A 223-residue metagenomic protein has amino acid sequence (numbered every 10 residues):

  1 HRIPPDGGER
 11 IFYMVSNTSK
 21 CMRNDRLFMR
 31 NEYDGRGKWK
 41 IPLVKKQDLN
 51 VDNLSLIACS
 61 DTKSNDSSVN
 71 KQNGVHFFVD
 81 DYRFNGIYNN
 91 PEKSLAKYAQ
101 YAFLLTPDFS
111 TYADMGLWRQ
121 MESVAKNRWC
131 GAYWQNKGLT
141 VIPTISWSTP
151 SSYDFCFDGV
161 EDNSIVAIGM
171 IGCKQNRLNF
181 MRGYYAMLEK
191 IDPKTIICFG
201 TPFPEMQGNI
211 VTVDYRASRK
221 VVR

Functional and structural regions predicted by a protein language model:
H1-D48, G208-R223: C-terminal accessory extensions appended to soluble enzyme cores
D25-L95, M115: Non-catalytic, usually N-terminal nucleic-acid engagement modules in DNA/RNA processing proteins
S64-N70, V75, I87-V222: Eukaryote-skewed repeat-based solenoidal scaffolds used as protein-protein interaction platforms, primarily
